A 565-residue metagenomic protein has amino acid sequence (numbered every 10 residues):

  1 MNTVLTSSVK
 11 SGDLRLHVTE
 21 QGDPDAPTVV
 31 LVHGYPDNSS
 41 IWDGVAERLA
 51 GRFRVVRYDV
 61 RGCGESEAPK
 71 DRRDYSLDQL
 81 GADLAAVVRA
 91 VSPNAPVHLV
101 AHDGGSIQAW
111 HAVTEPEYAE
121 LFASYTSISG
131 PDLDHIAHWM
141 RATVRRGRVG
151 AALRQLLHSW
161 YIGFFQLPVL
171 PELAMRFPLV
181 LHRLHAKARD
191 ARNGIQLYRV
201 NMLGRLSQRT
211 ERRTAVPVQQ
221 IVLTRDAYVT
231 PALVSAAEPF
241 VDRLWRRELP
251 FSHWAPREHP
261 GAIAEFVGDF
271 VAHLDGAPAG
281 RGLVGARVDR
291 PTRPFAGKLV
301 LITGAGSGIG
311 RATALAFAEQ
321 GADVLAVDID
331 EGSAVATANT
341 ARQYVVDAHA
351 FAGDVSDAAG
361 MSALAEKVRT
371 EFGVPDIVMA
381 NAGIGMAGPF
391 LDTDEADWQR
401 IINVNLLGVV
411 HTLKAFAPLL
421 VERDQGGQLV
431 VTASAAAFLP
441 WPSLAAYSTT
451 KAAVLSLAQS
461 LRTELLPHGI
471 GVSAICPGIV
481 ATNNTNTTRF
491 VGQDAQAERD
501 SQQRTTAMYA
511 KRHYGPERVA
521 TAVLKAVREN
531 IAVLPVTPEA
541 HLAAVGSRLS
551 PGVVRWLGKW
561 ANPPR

Functional and structural regions predicted by a protein language model:
N2, V56, C63-V100, S106-L244: Flexible "cap/lid" subdomain of the alpha/beta-hydrolase fold that forms the substrate-access gate
Q21-E65: Conserved HGGG/HGGXW glycine-rich cap/lid loop of the alpha/beta-hydrolase fold
W42, P389-F390, D397-Q399: Substrate-binding pocket helix/loop in short-chain dehydrogenase/reductase
L299, G306-S307: Conserved glycine-rich cofactor-binding loop
L413, T450: Active-site helix of classical SDR
S434: Residue(s) in the substrate-gating loop at a strand-loop-helix junction that position the organic substrate next
P467-P538: SDR active-site lid
